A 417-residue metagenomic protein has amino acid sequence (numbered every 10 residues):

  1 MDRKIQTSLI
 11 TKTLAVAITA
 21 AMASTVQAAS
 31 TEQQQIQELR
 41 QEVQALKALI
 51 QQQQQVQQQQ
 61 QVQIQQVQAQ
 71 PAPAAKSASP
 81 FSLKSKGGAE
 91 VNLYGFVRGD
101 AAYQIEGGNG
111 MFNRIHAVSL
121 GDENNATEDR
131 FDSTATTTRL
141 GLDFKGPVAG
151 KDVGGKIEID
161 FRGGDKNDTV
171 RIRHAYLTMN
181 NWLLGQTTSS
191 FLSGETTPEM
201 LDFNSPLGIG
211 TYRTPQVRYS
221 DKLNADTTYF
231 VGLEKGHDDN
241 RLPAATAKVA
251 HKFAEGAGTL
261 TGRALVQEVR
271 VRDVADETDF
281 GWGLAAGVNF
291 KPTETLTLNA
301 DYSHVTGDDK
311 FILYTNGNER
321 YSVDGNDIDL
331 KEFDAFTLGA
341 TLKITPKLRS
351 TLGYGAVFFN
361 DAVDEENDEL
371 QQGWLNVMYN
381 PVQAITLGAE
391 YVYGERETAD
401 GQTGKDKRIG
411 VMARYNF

Functional and structural regions predicted by a protein language model:
M1-A29: Gram-negative bacterial Sec-dependent N-terminal signal peptides
A20, T25-E106: N-terminal periplasmic/intermembrane-space "pro-region" immediately following the signal or transit peptide
P80-K252, A257, N289-F290, N299 (+1 more regions): Outer membrane beta-barrel
S85, D129-D132, K166-T169, P206-T211 (+5 more regions): Replace "Gram-negative outer membrane beta-barrel proteins" with "bacterial and organellar outer membrane beta-barrel
Q104, P147, D160-K166, S189-S193 (+8 more regions): Sequence/structural signature of outer-membrane beta-barrel proteins
G110-I115, H174, Y314-Y321, D368-L370 (+1 more regions): Flexible, surface-exposed loop regions and adjacent strand-edge segments of Gram-negative outer-membrane beta-barrel
A247-L370: Detector for outer-membrane/organellar transmembrane beta-barrel domains, recognizing the amphipathic beta-strand
Y379-I385, Y391, G404-F417: Outer-membrane beta-barrel "beta-signal"
